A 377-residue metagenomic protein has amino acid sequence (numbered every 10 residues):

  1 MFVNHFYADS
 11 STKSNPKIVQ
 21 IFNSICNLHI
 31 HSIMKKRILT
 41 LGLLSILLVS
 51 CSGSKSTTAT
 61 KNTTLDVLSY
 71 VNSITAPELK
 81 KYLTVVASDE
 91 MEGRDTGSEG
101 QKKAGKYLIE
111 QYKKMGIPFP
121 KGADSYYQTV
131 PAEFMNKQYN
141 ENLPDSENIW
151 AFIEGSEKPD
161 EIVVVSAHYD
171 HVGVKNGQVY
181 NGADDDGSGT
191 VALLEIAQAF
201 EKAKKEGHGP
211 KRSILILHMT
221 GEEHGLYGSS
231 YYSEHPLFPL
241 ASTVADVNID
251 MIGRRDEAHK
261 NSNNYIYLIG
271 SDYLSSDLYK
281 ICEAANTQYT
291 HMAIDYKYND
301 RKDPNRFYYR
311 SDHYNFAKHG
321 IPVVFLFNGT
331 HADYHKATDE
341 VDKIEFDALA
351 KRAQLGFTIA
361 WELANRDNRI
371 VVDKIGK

Functional and structural regions predicted by a protein language model:
V49-S50: C-terminal motif of bacterial Sec signal peptides marking the signal peptidase cleavage site
N62-S69, S73-K103, M115, F119-K121 (+1 more regions): N-terminal capping segment at the start of a domain
D66, F327, H331-K377: His/Asp/Glu-rich mid-to-C-terminal helical/loop segments that flank catalytic regions of hydrolases
L83-A87, Q128, N148-F152, I162-S166 (+5 more regions): Structural recognition of the beta-strand scaffold that forms the well-ordered cores of secreted hydrolase catalytic
R94-I153: A non-catalytic alpha/beta surface segment that caps or lines the substrate-entry region of metallo-dependent hydrolase
I149, V165-H224, G356: Alpha-helical metal-binding/catalytic segments enriched in His/Glu/Asp
M219-V323, V371: Metal-dependent peptidase/peptidase-like ectodomains
